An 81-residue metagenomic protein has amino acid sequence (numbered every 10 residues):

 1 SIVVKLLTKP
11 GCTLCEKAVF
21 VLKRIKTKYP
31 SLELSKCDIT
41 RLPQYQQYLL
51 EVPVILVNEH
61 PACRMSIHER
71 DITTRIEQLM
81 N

Functional and structural regions predicted by a protein language model:
S1-R24, K28: Local sequence-structure signature of Cys/Sec-based thiol-disulfide redox active-site neighborhoods
K9-T13, R41, P61-A62: Short histidine/acidic/glycine/proline-rich micro-motifs that form metal- and phosphate-coordinating active-site loops
Y29-S31, L49: Short, well-ordered coil/turn elements that cap or connect secondary structure elements
S31-L42: Thiol-based oxidoreductase modules, predominantly thioredoxin-like and allied folds used for disulfide exchange
Q46-E51, R64-I67: Thiol/disulfide oxidoreductase modules built on the thioredoxin-like
V52-P61: A short, hydrophobic beta-strand/beta-hairpin element that forms part of a small beta-sheet core
H60-N81: Non-catalytic, surface beta->alpha helical segment in thiol-disulfide oxidoreductase systems
